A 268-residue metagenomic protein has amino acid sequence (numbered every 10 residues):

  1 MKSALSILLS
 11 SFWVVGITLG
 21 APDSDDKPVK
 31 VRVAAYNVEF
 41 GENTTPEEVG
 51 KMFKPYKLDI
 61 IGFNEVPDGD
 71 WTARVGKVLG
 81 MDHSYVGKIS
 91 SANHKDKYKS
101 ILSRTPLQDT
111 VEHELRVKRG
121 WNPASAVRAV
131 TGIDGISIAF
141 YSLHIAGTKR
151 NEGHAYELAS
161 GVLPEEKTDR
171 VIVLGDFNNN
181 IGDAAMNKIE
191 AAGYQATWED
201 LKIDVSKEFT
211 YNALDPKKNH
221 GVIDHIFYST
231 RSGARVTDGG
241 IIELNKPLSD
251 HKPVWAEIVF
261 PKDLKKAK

Functional and structural regions predicted by a protein language model:
K2-L8, V15-V78, S91, K95-D96 (+1 more regions): N-terminal, active-site-proximal structural segment of metallo-dependent hydrolase catalytic domains
A21-D23, L163-V171, N179-K268: Metal-dependent phosphoester-hydrolase catalytic domains
D25-V33, R104-Q108, W121-S142, I258-K266: Beta-strand-turn-beta hairpins that frame and shape the catalytic cleft of phosphate-ester-processing enzymes
K30-P46, G87-H94, V111-G120, A146-R150 (+1 more regions): Acidic/histidine-rich helix-loop elements that form or flank divalent-metal/phosphate-binding sites at the catalytic
K30-V38, V49-A73, A129, F140-L143 (+5 more regions): Active-site beta-strand/loop signature of hydrolases that rely on acidic residues for catalysis
N43-E47, G69, K95, P123 (+3 more regions): Structural motif corresponding to alpha-helix initiation and N-cap regions
N64-S137, D238: Structured beta-strand-rich core segments of catalytic domains in phosphoester-bond hydrolases
R150-L163, P216: Alpha-helical scaffold elements lining the catalytic groove of polysaccharide deacetylases
